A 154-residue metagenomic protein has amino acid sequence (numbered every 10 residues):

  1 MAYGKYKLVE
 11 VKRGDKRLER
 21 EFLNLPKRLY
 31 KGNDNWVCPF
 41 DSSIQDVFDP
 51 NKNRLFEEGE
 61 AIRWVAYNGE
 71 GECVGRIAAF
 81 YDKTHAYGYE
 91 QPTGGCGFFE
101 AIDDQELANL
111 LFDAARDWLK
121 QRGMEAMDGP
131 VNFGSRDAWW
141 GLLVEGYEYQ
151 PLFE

Functional and structural regions predicted by a protein language model:
A2-N51: Short amphipathic alpha-helix that is part of the acyltransferase structural core
V11-G14, G69, D82, F99 (+1 more regions): Structured loops at beta-to-helix junctions and adjacent beta-edge loops in soluble globular domains
R20, N24-K27, K31, Y67 (+3 more regions): A broad, structural surface signal
D49-V65, G69: A short helix-loop-beta-strand connector motif used in the catalytic cores of GNAT acetyltransferases and, in some
K52, F80-T84: Alpha-helical subdomain
G59-A61, C73, M127: Short, well-ordered loop/turn elements at secondary-structure boundaries
R63-V65, E72-Y81: Conserved beta-strand in the GNAT
A86-E154: Acyl-donor binding region in acyl/amide transferases
